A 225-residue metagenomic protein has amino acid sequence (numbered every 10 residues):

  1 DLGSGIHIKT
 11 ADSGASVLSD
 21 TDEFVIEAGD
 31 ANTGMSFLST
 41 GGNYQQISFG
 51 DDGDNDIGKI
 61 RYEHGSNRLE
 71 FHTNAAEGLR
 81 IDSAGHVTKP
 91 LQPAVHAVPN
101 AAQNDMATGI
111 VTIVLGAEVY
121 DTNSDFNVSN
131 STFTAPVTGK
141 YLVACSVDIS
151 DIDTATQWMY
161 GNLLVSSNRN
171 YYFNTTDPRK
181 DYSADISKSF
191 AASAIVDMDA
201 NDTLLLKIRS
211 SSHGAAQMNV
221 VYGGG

Functional and structural regions predicted by a protein language model:
D1, G65-R68, H72, D151 (+1 more regions): Short, intrinsically disordered, charge-balanced linker/junction segments flanking boundaries in proteins
D1, K9, G139-V143: Glycine-centered tight-turn and secondary-structure capping sites
L2-E77, P93-A107, T156-N162, R169-N170 (+2 more regions): Self-maturation zones of extracellular/virion spikes and adhesins
L79, A84-G225: Extracellular jelly-roll beta-sandwich "head" domains, especially the C-terminal globular C1q domain
